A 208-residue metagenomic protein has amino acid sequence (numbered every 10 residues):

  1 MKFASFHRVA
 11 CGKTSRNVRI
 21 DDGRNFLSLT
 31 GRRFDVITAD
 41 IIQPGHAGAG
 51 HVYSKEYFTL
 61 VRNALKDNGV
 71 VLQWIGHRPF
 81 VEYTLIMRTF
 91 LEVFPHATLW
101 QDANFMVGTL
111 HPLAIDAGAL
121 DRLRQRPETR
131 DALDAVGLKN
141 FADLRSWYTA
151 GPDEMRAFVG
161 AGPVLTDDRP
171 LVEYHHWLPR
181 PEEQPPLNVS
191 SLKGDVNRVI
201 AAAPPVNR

Functional and structural regions predicted by a protein language model:
M1-M87, L91-P95, W100, A201: The AdoMet/dcAdoMet-binding core of the Class I SAM-like
R8-T14, D21-G31, F94-R208: Soluble small-group transferase modules, centered on the S-adenosyl donor enzyme superfamily
